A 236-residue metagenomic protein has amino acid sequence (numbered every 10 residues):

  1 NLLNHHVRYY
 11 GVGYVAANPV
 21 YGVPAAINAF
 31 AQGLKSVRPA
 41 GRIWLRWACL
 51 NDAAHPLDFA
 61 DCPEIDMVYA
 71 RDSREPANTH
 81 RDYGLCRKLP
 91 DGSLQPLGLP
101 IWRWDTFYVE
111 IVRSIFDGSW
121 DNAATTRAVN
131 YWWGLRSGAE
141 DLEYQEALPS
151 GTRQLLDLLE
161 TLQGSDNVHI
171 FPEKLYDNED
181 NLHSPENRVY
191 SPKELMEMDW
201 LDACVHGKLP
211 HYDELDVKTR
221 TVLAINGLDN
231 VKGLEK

Functional and structural regions predicted by a protein language model:
N1-R38, T126-A147: An alpha-beta-alpha
L2-R8, K35-P39, E64, S73 (+2 more regions): Sec-exported extracytoplasmic/periplasmic mature domains
G11, R38-L50: Short beta-strand elements in bilobed, periplasmic/extracellular small-molecule ligand-binding domains
A17-A26, W47-A54, W102-R103: Hinge/beta->alpha junction and helix N-cap segments in small-molecule ligand-binding domains
I27, A31, L57, D105-V112 (+2 more regions): Extracytoplasmic/secreted envelope proteins and their assembly/folding machinery, especially bacterial periplasmic
A48-L85: Ligand-binding pocket segment of bilobal, Venus flytrap-like solute-binding proteins
A70-R71, P76-Q154: Extracellular/periplasmic periplasmic-binding protein-like sensory domains
G118-E235: Segments of small-molecule ligand-sensing domains
